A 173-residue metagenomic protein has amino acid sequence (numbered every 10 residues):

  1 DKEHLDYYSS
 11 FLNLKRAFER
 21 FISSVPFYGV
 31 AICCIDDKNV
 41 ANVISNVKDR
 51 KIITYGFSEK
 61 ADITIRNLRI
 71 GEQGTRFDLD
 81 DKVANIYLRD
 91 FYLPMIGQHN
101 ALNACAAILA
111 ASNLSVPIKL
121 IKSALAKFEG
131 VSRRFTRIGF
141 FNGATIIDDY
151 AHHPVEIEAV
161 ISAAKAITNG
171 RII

Functional and structural regions predicted by a protein language model:
D1-I146, N169-G170: Acidic, Mg2+-coordinating active-site environments of NTP-dependent enzymes
V131-R133, Y150, P154-I173: Active-site beta-alpha connecting loops in nucleotide-dependent enzymes
